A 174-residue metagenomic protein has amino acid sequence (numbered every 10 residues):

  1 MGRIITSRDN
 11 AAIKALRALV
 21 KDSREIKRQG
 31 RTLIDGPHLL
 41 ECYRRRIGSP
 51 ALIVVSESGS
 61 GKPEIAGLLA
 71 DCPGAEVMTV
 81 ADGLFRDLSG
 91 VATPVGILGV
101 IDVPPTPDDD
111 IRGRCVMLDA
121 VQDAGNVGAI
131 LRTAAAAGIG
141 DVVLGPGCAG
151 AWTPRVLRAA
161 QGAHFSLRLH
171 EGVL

Functional and structural regions predicted by a protein language model:
M1-E64, C148-A149: Boundary-proximal intrinsically disordered activation/regulatory segments immediately upstream of a helical core
I4-S7, E76-A81, L167-L174: Short acidic-hydrophobic, aromatic-tinged amphipathic segments that line or gate anion-handling sites
I13-L16, L40, F85, P94 (+1 more regions): A general structural signal for well-ordered alpha-helical segments in protein cores
R28-R31, S49-I53, G74-E76, D141-V142 (+1 more regions): Short active-site oxyanion
R45, V100-L174: RNA substrate-binding interface of SAM-dependent RNA methyltransferases
G48, A92-P94, I111-G113: Short connector loops at helix/strand junctions that flank enzyme active sites, especially segments positioning acidic
G67-C72, A159-A163: Short, conserved catalytic or adaptor-binding loops enriched in Gly and charged residues
L69-V100: Glycine/small-residue-rich loop that forms an oxyanion/phosphate-binding "nest" at active or ligand-binding sites
